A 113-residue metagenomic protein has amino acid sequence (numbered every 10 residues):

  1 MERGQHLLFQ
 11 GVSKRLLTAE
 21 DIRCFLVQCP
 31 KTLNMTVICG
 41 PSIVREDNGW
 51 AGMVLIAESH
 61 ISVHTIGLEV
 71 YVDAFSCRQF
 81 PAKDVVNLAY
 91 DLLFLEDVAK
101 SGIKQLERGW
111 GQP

Functional and structural regions predicted by a protein language model:
M1-P113: Polybasic/polar functional segments that serve as interface/processing modules
